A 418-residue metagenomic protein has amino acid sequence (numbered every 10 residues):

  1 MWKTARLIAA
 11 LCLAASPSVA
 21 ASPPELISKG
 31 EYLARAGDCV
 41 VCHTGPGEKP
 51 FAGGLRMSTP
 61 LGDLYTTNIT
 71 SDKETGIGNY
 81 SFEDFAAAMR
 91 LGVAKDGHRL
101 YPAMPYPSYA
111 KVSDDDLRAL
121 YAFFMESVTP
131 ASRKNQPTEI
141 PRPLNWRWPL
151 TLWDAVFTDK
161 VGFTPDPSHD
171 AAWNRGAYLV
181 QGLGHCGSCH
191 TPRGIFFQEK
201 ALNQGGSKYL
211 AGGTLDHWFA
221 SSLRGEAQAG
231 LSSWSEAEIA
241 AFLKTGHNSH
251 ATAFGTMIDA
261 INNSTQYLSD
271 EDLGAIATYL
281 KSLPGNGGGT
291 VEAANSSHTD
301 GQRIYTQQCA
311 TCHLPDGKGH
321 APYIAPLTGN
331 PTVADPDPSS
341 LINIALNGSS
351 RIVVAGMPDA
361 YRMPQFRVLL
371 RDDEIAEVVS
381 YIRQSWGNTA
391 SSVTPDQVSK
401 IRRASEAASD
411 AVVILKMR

Functional and structural regions predicted by a protein language model:
M1-L26, D63-T67, A88-D96, D115-D170 (+5 more regions): Post-cleavage N-terminal segment of exported redox proteins
P24, L33, N79-Y80, K111-D115 (+8 more regions): Soluble non-cytosolic domains of exported or imported proteins
P24-T44, P50-S58, L150-A155, T164-G194 (+4 more regions): Sequence/structural segment immediately N-terminal to covalent heme-attachment motifs in c-type and related
Y32-T44, T67-N68, D84-L91, P102 (+10 more regions): C-type cytochrome heme c attachment motif
T44-G45, P50-L55, G97-L100, A131-T138 (+6 more regions): Short, solvent-exposed loop/turn and secondary-structure capping segments
K49, G92, D96, F196 (+8 more regions): A short secondary-structure junction motif
D63-N79, D84, R90-D115, Q136-T138 (+4 more regions): Axial heme c-ligation environment in periplasmic c-type cytochrome domains
T306-C312, H320, W386-R418: Short hairpin/turn module used for nucleic-acid contact or packing/dimerization
